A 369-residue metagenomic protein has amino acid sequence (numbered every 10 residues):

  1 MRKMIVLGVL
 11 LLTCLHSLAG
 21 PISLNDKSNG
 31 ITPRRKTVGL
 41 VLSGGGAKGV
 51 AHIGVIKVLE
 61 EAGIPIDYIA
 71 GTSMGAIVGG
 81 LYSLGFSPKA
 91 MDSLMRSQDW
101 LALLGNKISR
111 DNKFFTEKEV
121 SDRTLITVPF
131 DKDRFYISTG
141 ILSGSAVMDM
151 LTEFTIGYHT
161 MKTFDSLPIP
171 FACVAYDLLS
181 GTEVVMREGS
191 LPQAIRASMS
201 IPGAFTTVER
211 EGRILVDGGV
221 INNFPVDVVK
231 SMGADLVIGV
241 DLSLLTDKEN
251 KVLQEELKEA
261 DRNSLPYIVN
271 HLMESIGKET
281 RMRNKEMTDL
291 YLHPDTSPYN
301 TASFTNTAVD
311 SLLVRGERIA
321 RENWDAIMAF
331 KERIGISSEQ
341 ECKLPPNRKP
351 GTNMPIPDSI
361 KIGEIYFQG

Functional and structural regions predicted by a protein language model:
M1-M4: Positively charged n-region of N-terminal signal peptides that target proteins for export
V6-L7, S17-L18: Cleavable N-terminal signal peptides
L10-L11: Short, linear, compositionally biased motifs with a strong N-terminal bias
A19-T72, G80-G369: Patatin-like phospholipase
